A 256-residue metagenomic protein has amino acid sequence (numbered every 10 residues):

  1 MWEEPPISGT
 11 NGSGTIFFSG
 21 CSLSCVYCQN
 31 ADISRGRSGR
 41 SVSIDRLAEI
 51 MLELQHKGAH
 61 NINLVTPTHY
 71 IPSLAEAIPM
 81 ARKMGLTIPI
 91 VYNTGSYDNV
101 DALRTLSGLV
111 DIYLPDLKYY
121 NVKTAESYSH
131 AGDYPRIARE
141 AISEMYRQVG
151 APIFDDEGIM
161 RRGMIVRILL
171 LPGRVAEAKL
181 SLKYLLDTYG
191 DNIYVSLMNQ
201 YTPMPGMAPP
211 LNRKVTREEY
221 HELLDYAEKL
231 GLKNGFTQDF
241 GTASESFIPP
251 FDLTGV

Functional and structural regions predicted by a protein language model:
M1-I112, N121-V122: Conserved Radical SAM active-site core
G14, I62, I90-Y92, Y113-P115 (+3 more regions): Hydrophobic faces of well-ordered beta-strands that scaffold small-molecule active sites in alpha/beta enzyme cores
S34, I71, S96-N99, L117-P135 (+3 more regions): Conserved radical SAM core fold
Q55-M80, S127, D133, S143 (+1 more regions): Conserved glycine-rich "GG(E/T)P / GGGxP" loop and the immediately following alpha-helix in the radical SAM core
I78-V91, E140-Q148, R217-L223: Alpha-helix-loop-beta-strand connector modules within alpha/beta enzyme cores
S107-V122, N192-Q200: Non-cysteine beta-strand/loop elements that form the S-adenosyl-L-methionine
E126-E157: Anionic-ligand binding region
G150-V256: Auxiliary Fe-S-binding modules of radical SAM enzymes
